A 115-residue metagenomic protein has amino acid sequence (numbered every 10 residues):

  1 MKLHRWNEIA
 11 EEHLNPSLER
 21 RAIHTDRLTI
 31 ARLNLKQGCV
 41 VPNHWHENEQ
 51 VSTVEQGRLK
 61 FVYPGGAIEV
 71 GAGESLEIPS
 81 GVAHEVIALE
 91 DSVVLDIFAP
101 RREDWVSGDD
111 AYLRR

Functional and structural regions predicted by a protein language model:
M1-R27, A31, S107-R115: A short, N-terminal "cap"/entry segment at the start of jelly-roll beta-barrel domains of the cupin/DSBH fold
D26, V62-G66, L89: Short strand-coil-strand connectors
A31-W45: Conserved short histidine dyad/triad with adjacent acidic residue
L35, H46-F61: Short, conserved beta-strand element in jelly-roll/cupin
E55, G71-A72, E90: A cytosolic small-molecule/anion-sensing beta-strand core signal
G65-S80: Short acidic-glycine-tyrosine-enriched beta hairpin
S80-D104: Ligand-binding loop in jelly-roll beta-barrel domains
